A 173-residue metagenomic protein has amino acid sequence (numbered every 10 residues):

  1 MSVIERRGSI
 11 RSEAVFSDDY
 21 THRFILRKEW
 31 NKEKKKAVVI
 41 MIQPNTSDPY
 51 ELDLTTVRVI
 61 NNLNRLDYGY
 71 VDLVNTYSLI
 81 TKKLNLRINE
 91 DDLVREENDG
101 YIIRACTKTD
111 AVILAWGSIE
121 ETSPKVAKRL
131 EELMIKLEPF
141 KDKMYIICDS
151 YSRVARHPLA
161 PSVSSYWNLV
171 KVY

Functional and structural regions predicted by a protein language model:
M1-D53: Active-site and ligand/interface coordination hotspots across diverse enzymes and nucleic-acid-associated assemblies
F24, D53-I60, D91-G100: Short acidic (Asp/Glu) patches
K36, G69-Y70, A111, K143: Residues at the starts of beta-strands that form the adenosine-phosphate
N45-D67: A short mixed-secondary-structure module that forms the rim of ligand-binding clefts
T46, I80, E120: Feature marks short, surface-exposed loop/turn motifs that line or immediately flank catalytic pockets and channel
G69-N85: Short connector loops at secondary-structure junctions
R87-Y173: Glycine/proline-rich loop-helix segments at beta-alpha junctions forming the active-site rim of enzyme cores
